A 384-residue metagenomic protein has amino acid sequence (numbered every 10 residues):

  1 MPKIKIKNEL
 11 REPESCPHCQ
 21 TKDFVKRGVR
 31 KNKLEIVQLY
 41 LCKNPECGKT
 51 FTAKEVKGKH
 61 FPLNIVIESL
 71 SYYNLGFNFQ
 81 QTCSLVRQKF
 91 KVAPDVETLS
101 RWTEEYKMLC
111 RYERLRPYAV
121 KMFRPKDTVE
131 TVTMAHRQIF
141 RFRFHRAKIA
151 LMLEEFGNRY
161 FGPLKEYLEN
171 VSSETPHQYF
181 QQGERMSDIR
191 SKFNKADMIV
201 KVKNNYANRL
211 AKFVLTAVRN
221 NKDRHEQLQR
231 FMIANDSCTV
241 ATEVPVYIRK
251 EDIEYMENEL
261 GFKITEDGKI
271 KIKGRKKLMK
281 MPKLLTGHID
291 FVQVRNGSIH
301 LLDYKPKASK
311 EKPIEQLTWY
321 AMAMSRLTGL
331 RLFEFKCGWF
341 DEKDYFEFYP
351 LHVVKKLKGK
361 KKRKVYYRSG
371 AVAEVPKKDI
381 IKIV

Functional and structural regions predicted by a protein language model:
P2-P13, N32-I36: Short, flexible, mixed-charge glycine/proline-rich loop motifs that serve as phosphate/nucleic-acid-contacting
C16-C19, C42-N44: Short cysteine-rich clusters marking metal-coordination/redox-active sites
V25, K31-S71: Basic, short loop/linker segments at the boundary and entry of helix-turn-helix/winged-helix-like folds
R87-R101: Short, basic interhelical loop/turn and adjoining N-cap of the next helix at nucleic-acid- or acidic-partner-contacting
W102-A119: Short, basic alpha-helical nucleic acid-contact segments in DNA-binding proteins and DNA transaction factors
L115-R275, T286: Nuclease catalytic cores
M281-K356: Nucleic-acid nuclease catalytic cores
E334-V384: Domain-level recognition of nuclease-like catalytic cores that cleave nucleotide substrates
